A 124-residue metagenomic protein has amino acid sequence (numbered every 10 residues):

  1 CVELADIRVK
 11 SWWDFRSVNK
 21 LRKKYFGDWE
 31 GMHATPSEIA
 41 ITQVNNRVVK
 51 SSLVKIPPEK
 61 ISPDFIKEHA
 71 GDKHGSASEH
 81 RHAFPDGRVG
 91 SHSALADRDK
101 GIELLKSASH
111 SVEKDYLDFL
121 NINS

Functional and structural regions predicted by a protein language model:
C1-S124: Extended, histidine- and acidic-residue-enriched regions that form the cofactor-binding/catalytic faces
